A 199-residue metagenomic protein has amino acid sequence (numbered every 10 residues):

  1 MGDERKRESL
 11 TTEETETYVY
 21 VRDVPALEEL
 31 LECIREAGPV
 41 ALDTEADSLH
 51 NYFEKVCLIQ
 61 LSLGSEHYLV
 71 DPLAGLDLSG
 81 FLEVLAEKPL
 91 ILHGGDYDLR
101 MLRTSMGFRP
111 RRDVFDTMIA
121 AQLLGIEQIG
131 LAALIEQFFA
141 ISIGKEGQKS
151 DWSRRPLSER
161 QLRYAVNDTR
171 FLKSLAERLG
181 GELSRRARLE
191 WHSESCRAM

Functional and structural regions predicted by a protein language model:
M1-Y18, E29: Short glycine- and acidic-rich boundary segments immediately preceding or forming the N-terminal edge of structured
D3-R5, D168, R186: Intrinsically disordered, low-complexity sequence elements enriched in Ser/Thr/Gly/Pro
Y18-E28, E32-L42, A46-E182: Conserved DEDDh/DEDDy metal-dependent 3′-5′ exonuclease domain
L183-M199: Acidic catalytic cores of enzymes that act on phosphate-bearing nucleotides/polynucleotides
